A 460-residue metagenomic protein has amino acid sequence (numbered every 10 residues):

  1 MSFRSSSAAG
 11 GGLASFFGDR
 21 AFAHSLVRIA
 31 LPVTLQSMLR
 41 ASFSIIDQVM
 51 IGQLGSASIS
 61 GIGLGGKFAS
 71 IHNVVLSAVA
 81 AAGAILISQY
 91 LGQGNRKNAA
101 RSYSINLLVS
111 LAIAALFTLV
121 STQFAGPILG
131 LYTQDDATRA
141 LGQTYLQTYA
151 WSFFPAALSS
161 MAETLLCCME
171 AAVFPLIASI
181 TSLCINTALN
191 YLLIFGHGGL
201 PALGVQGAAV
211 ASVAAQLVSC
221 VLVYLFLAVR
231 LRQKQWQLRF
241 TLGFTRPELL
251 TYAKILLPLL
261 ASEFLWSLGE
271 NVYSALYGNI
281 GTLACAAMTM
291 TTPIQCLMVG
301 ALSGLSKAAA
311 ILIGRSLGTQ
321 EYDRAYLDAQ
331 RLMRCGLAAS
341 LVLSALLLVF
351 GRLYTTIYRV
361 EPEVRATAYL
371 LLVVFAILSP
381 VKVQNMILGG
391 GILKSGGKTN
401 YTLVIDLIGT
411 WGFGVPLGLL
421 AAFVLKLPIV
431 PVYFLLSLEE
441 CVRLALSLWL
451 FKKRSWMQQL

Functional and structural regions predicted by a protein language model:
M1-V33, I87-F154, L200-L257, I313-L378 (+1 more regions): Short alpha-helical transmembrane segments in multi-pass integral membrane proteins
F17-V49, Q53-L54, S70-A82, L86 (+7 more regions): N-terminal transmembrane alpha-helices
R28-D47, T148, S159, S182 (+5 more regions): Transmembrane helical elements of multi-pass membrane transporters/channels
M38, S42-S60, L129-D136, L192-L203 (+5 more regions): Helix-terminus/linker motif at the lipid-water interface of multi-pass membrane proteins
R40, S44-D47, I51, N73-A80 (+17 more regions): Alpha-helical transmembrane segments and their lipid-water interface positions in multi-pass membrane proteins
S56-K67, G142, L146, A209 (+3 more regions): Small-residue hotspots at the loop-to-helix junctions and early N-terminal turns of transmembrane alpha-helices
I59-L119, A156-E170, F174-P175, C285-G351 (+1 more regions): Small-residue-rich hydrophobic transmembrane alpha-helices
A80, Y149-C168, P175-N186, A208-V223 (+5 more regions): Short runs within selected transmembrane alpha-helices of multi-pass transporters and secretion channels
